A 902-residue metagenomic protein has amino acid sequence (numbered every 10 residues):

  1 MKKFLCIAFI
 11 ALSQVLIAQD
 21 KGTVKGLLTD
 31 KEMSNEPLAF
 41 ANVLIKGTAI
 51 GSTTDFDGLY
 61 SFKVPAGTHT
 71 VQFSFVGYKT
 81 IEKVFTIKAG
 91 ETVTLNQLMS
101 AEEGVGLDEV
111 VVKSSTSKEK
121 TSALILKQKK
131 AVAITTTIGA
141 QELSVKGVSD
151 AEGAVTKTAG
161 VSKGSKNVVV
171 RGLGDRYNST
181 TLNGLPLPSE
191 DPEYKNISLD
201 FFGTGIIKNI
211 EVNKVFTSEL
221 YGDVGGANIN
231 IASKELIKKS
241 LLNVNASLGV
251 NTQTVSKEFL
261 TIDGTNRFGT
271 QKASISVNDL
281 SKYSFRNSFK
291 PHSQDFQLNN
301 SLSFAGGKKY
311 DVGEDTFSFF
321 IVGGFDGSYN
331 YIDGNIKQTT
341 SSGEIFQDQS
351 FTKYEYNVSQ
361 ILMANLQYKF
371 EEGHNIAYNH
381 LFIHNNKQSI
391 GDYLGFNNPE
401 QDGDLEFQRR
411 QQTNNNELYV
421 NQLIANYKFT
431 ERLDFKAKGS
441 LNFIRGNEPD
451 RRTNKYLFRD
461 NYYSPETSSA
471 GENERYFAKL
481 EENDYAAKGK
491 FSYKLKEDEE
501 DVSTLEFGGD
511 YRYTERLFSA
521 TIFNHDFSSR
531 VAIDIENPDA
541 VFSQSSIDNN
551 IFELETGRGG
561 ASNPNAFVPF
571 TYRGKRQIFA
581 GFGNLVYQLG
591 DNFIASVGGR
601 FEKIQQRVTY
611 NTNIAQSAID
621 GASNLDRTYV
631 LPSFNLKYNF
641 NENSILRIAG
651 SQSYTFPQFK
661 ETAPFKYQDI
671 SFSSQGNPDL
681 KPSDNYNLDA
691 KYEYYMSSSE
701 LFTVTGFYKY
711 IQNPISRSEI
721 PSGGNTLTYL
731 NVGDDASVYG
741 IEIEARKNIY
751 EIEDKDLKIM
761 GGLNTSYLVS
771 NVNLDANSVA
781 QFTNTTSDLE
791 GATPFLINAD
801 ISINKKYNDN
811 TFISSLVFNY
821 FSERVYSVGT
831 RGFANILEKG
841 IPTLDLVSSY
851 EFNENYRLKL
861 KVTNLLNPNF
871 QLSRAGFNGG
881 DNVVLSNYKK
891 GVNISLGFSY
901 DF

Functional and structural regions predicted by a protein language model:
T23, N287-G391, Y419-V420, T430 (+1 more regions): Transmembrane beta-barrel wall of Gram-negative outer-membrane proteins
T29-S34, A41-L44, F75-V76, T92-Q141: Short, acidic, small-residue-rich periplasmic hinge/interaction motif at the N-terminus of Gram-negative outer-membrane
S117-K118, L126-D175, G184-F202, I206-S218 (+1 more regions): Periplasmic N-terminal accessory/gating domains of Gram-negative outer-membrane beta-barrel systems
L185-P186, N386, R445-N447, S464 (+9 more regions): Surface-exposed extracellular loop regions of Gram-negative outer-membrane beta-barrel proteins, predominantly
F202-N245, D901: A beta-strand signature from Gram-negative outer-membrane beta-barrel systems, especially the internal plug domain
G403-I424, A566-Q577, L625, Y654-I711 (+4 more regions): Outer-membrane beta-barrel signature, preferentially recognizing the C-terminal barrel domain of Gram-negative
G706-Y710, Y729-R824: Gram-negative outer-membrane beta-barrel transporters
N713, Y820-S827, S849-F902: C-terminal beta-signal and adjacent terminal beta-strands/loops of Gram-negative outer-membrane beta-barrel proteins
